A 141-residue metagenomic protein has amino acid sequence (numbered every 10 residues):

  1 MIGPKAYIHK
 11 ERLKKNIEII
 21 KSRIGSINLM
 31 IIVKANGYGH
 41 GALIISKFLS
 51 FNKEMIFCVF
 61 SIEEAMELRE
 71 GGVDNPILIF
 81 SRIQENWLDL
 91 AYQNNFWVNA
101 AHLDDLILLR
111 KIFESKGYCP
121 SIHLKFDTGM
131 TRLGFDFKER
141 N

Functional and structural regions predicted by a protein language model:
M1: Gly-rich Lys/Arg/Thr-decorated short loops/hinges at beta-loop-alpha junctions or inter-strand turns that position
P4-I8, R12, I24-N141: Active-site-proximal beta-alpha core segment in soluble small-molecule metabolic enzymes
L13-N16, I20: Alpha-helical packing segments of well-folded alpha/beta enzyme cores
